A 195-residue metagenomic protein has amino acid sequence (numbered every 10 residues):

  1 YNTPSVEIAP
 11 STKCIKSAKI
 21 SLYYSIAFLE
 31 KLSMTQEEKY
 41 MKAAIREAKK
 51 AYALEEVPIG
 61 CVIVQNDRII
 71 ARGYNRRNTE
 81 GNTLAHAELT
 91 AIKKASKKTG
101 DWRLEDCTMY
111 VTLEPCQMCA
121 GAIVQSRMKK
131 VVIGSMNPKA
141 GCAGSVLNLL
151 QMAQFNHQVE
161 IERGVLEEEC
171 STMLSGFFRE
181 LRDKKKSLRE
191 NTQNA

Functional and structural regions predicted by a protein language model:
P4-A9, A18, A27: Short amphipathic, helix-prone segments within low-complexity/disordered or flexible regions
Y24, F28-L54, W102, M118-A195: Zinc-dependent deaminase
I59-V64: Short beta-strand scaffold segments in enzyme catalytic cores
T79-L89: A short, polar/charged loop-to-alpha-helix boundary motif
I92-A122: Helix-adjacent hinge/juxtasegments
